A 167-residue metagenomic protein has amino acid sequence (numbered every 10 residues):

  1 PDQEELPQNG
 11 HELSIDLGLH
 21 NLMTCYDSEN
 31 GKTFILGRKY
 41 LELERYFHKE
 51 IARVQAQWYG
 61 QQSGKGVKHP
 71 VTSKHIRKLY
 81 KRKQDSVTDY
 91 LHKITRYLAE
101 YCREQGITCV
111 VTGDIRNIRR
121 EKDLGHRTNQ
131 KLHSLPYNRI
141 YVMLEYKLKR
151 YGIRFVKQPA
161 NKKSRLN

Functional and structural regions predicted by a protein language model:
P1-N167: Positively charged, helix-rich recognition surfaces that bind polyanionic ligands
